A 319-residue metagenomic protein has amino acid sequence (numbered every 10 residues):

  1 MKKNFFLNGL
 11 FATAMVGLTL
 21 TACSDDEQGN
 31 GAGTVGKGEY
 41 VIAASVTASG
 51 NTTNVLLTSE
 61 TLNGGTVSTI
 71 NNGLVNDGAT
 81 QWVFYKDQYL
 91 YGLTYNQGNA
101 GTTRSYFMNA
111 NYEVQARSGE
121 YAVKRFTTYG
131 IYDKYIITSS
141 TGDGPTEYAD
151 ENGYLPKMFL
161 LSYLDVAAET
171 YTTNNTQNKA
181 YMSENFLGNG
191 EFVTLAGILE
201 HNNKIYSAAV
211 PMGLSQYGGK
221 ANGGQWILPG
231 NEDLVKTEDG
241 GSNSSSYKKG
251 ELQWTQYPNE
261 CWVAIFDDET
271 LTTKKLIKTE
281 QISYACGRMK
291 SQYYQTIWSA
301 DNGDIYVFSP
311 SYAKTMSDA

Functional and structural regions predicted by a protein language model:
M1-N8, A12-I42: Bacterial Sec-dependent N-terminal signal peptides
D25-F186, L195-V210: Acidic/polar, low-complexity intrinsically disordered N-terminal segments immediately downstream of a Sec signal
L57-S59, R104-F107, G153-E169, A221-L271 (+1 more regions): Beta-propeller blade signature
A167-T170, I198-Y206, L214, A264-I277 (+1 more regions): Secondary-structure boundary elements
N174-E191, T270-Q292, A319: Surface-exposed loop and turn segments in beta-propeller and other repeat-based domains that flank or scaffold
S207-P229: Short, solvent-exposed beta-strand-terminating loops
P258-V263, Q292-Y294, N302: Extracellular structured ligand-interaction cores
D301-A319: Long, well-ordered mid-to-C-terminal structural blocks that present hydrophobic/aromatic surfaces
